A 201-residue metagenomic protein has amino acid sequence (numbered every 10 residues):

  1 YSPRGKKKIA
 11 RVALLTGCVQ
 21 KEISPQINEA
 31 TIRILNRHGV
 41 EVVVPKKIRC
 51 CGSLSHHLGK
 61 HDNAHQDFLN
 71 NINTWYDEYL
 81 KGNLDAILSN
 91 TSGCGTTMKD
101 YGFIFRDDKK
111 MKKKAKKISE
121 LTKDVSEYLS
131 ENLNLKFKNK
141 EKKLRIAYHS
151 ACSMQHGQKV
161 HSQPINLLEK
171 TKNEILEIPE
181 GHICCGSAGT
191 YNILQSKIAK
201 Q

Functional and structural regions predicted by a protein language model:
Y1-Q201: Iron-sulfur cluster-binding electron-transfer modules in prokaryotic oxidoreductases
